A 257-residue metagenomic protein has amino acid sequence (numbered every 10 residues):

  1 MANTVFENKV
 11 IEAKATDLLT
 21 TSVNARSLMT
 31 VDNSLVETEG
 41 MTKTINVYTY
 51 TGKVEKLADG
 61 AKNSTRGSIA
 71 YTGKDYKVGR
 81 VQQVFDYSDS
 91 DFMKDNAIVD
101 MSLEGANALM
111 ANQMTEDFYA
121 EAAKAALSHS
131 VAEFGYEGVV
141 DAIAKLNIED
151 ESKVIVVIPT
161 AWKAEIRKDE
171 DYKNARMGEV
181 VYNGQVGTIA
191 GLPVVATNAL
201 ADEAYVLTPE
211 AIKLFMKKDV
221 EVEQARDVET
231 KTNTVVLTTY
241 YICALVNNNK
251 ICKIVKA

Functional and structural regions predicted by a protein language model:
M1-Y71, A211-E229: N-terminal "assembly arms/tails" that initiate or stabilize quaternary assembly in self-assembling proteins
T42, S152-V154, D202-E203, T232: Short, surface-exposed beta-edge/turn micro-motifs
K53-K56, D95, E165-R167, A244-V246: Short helix/loop capping segments that flank catalytic or ligand/cofactor-binding pockets
S64-K94: Long, hydrophobic/aromatic-enriched structural stretches that serve as scaffold segments
Q82, D86-E151, K253-A257: Alpha-helical scaffold segments that mediate packing/assembly in large oligomeric complexes
E121-L192, T197: Extended, solvent-exposed, turn-rich assembly/linker loops in the middle of proteins
N183-Q224: Glycine/small-residue-rich hydrophobic helix-like segments
A225-A257: Extended, compositionally biased alpha-helical segments that mediate assembly or anchoring
